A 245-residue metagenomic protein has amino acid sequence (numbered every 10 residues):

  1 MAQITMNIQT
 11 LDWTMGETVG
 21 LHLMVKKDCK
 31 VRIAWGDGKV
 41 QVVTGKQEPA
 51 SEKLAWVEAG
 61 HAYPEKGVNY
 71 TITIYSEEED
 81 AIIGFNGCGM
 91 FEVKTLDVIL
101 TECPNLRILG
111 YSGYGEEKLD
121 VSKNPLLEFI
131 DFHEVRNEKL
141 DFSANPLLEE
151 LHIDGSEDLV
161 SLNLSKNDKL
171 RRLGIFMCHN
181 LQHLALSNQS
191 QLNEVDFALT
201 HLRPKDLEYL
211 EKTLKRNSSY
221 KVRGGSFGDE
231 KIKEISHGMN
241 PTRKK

Functional and structural regions predicted by a protein language model:
M1-G115, K123-P125, P146, N188-S190 (+1 more regions): N-terminal capping/linker segments that flank leucine-rich repeat
P49-E52, F129, L170, L192-E194: A short local loop/turn or secondary-structure capping micro-motif enriched for an aromatic residue
I83-F85, R107-Y111, E128-F132, E149-I153 (+5 more regions): Conserved hydrophobic beta-strand positions in leucine-rich repeat
F91-L96, G115-E117, R136-E138, L147 (+4 more regions): Canonical position 11/12 of the leucine-rich repeat
L96-V98, L109, L119-V121, I130 (+6 more regions): Canonical leucine-rich repeat
C103, N124-L126, V135, N145-L147 (+5 more regions): Leucine-rich repeat
Y111, G115-E116, L126, I130 (+7 more regions): Functionally constrained cores in energy, signaling, and assembly domains
